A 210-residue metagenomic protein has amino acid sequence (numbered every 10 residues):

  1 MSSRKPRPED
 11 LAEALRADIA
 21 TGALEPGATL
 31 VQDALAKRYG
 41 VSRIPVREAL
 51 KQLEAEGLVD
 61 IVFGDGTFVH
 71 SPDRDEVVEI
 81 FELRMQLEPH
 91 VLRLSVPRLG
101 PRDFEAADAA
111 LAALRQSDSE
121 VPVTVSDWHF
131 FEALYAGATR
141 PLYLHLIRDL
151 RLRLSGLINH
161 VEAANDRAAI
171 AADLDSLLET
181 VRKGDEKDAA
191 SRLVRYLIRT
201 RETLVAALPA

Functional and structural regions predicted by a protein language model:
M1-P97, V205-A210: Short linear motifs at protein or domain termini
M1-S2, E186-A210: C-terminal effector-binding regulatory domain of bacterial HTH transcription factors
P6, V121, N165-A169: Short helix-capping and inter-helix turn/linker motifs at the boundaries of alpha-helical repeat units
D73, F81, I147, I158 (+3 more regions): Short, flexible helix/strand-to-coil boundary loops that buttress conserved ligand/catalytic motifs in alpha/beta
D73, K183-D185: Acidic/polar helix N-cap motif
R98-N159, I170-E179, D188-R199: Conserved amphipathic alpha-helical segments that form helical-bundle/coiled-coil interaction surfaces
